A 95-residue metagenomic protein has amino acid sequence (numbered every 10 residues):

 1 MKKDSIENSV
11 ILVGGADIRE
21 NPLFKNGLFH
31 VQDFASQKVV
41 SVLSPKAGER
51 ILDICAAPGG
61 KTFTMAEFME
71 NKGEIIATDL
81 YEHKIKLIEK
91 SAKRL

Functional and structural regions predicted by a protein language model:
M1-L95: S-adenosylmethionine
